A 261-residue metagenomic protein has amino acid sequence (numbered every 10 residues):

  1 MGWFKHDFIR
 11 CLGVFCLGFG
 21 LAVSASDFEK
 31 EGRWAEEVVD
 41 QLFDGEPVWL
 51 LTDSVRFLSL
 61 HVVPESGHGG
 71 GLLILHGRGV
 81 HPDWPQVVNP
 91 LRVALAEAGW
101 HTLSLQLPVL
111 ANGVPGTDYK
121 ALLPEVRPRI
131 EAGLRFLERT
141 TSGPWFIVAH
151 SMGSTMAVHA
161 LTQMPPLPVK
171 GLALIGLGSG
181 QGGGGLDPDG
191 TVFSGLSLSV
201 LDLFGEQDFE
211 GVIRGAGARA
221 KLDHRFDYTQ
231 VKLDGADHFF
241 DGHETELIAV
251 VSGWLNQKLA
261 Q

Functional and structural regions predicted by a protein language model:
G2-L12: Bacterial N-terminal signal peptides that target proteins for export
G20-S24: N-terminal signal peptide c-region/cleavage motif recognized by signal peptidases
S26-E65: N-terminal cap/lid segment of alpha/beta-hydrolase-fold proteins
P47-V48, V55-S142: Serine-hydrolase catalytic machinery in alpha/beta-hydrolase-like enzymes
R135-L196: Primarily recognizes the serine-hydrolase "nucleophile elbow" in alpha/beta-hydrolase and SGNH/GDSL folds
G171, G176-H238: The feature captures the conserved acid-bearing segment of alpha/beta-hydrolase catalytic domains
F226-Q261: C-terminal catalytic histidine-bearing segment of alpha/beta-hydrolase fold enzymes
